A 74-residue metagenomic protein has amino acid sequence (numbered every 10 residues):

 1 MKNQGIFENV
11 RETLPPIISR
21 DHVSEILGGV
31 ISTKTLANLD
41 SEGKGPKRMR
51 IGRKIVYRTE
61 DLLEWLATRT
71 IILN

Functional and structural regions predicted by a protein language model:
Q4-T35, T68: Polyanion-binding surface elements
G5, D40-E42, L63: Intrinsic disorder/low-complexity detector
T13, R50-G52, V56, E60 (+1 more regions): Small/flexible residues
H22, D61-L62: Short, well-ordered alpha-helical scaffold segment located in the soluble/lumenal catalytic or ligand-binding core
I26-V56: Major-groove DNA-recognition helix of helix-turn-helix-type DNA-binding domains
L62-N74: A short, Lys/Arg-enriched interface patch at domain edges and termini
